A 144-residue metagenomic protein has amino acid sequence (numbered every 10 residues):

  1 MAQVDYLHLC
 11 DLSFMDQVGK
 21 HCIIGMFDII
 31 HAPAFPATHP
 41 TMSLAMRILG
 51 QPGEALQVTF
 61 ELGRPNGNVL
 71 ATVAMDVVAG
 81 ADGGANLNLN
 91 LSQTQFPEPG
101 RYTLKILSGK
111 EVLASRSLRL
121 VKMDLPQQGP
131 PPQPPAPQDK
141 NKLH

Functional and structural regions predicted by a protein language model:
A2-H144: Contiguous segments within soluble domain cores/interaction surfaces
